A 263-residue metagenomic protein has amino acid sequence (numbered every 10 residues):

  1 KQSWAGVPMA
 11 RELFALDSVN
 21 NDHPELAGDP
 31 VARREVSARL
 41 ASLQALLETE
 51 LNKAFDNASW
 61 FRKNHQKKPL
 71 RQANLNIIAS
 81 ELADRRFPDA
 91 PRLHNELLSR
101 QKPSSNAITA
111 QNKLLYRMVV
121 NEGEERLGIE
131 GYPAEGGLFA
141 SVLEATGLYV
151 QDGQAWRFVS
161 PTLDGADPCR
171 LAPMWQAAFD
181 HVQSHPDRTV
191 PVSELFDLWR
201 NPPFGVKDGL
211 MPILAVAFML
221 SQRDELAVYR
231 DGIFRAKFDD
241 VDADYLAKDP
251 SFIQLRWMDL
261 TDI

Functional and structural regions predicted by a protein language model:
K1-I263: Extended alpha-helical scaffold and adjacent linker segments that couple domains and build interaction/assembly
